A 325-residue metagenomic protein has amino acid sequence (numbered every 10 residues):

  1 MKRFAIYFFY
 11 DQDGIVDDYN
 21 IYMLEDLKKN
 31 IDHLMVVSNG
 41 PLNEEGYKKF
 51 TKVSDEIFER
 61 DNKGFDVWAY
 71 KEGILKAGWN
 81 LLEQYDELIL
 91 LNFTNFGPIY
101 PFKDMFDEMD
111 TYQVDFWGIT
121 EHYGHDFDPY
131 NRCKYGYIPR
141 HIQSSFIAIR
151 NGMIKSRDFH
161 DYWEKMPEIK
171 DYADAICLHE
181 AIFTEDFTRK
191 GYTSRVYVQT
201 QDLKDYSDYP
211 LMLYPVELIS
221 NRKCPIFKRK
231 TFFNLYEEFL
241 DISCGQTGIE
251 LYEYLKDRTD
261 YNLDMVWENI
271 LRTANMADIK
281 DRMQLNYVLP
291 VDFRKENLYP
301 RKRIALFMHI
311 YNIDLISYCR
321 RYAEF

Functional and structural regions predicted by a protein language model:
M1-F325: ER/Golgi luminal nucleotide-sugar-dependent glycosyltransferases, focusing on the catalytic module
